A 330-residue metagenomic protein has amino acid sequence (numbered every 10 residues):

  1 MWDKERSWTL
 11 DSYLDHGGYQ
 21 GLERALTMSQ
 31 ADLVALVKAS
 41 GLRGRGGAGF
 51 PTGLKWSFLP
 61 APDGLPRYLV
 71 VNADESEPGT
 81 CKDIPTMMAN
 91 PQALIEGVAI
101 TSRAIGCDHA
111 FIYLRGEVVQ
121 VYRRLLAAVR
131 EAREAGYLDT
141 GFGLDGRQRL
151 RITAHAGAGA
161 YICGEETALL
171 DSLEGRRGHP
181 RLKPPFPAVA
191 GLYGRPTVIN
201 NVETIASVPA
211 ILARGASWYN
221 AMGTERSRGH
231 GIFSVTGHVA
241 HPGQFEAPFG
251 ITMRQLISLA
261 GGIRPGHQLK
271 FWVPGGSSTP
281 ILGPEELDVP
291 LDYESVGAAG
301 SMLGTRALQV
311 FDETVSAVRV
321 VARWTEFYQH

Functional and structural regions predicted by a protein language model:
M1-V37, Y193-G194, N200-A216: Flexible inter-domain linker/hinge segments
Q20-A39, L65-L69, A73, T80-M87 (+7 more regions): Ferredoxin-type iron-sulfur electron-transfer modules in oxidoreductases and energy-metabolism complexes
Q30-A31, A39, D63-Y68, C81-K82 (+10 more regions): Short coil/turn connectors at secondary-structure junctions
A39-L59, G159-D171, G175: Conserved phosphate/anionic-ligand binding catalytic regions in large, soluble enzymes, centered on
K55, A110, G261-S277: Short loop-to-beta-strand transition segments
N90-A104: Histidine-anchored nucleotide/phosphate-binding helix
G97-T101, F249-G266: Short amphipathic, charge-patterned alpha-helical segments
Y122-F249: Hydrophobic alpha-helical positions that pack around
